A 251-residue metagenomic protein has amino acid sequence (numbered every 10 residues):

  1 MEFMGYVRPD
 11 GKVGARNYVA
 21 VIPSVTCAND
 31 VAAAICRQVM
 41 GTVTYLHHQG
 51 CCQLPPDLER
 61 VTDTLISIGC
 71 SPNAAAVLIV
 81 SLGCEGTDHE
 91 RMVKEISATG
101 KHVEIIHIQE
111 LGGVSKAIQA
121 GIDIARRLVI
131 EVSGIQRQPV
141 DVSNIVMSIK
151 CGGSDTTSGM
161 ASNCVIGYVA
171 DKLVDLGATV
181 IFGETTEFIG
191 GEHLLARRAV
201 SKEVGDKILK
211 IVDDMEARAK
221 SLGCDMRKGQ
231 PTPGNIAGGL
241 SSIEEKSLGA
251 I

Functional and structural regions predicted by a protein language model:
M1-K150, S154-I251: Metallocofactor- and cofactor-centric catalytic cores in central/energy metabolism, strongly enriched
